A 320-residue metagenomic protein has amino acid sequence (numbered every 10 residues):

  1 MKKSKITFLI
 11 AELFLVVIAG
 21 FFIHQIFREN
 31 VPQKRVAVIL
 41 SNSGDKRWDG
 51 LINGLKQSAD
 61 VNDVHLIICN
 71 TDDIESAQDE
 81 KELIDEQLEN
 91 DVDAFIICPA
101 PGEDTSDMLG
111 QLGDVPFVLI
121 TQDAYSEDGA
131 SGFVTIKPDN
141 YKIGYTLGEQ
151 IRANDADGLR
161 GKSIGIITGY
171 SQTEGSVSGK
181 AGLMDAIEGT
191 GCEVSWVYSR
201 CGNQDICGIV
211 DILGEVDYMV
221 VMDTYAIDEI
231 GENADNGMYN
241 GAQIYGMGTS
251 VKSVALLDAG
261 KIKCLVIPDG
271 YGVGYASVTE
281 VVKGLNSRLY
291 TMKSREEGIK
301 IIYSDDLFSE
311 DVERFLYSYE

Functional and structural regions predicted by a protein language model:
F8-F22: Hydrophobic membrane-insertion alpha-helices, especially the h-region of bacterial N-terminal signal peptides
I26-L51, V134, K162-Q172: Short beta-strand segments enriched in small/hydrophobic residues
R47-N62, I143-L147, E174-E193, E229: Short, solvent-exposed amphipathic alpha-helices that sit in or adjacent to ligand/effector-binding or catalytic
I67-E89, S195-G214, I227-E229: Structural motif
I96-F117, Y198-V254: Hydrophobic alpha-helical
D104-K142, S250-D258: Flexible loop/hinge segments that line or gate small-molecule binding clefts
V134-G161, T249-S253, P268-N286: Hydrophobic alpha-helical segments within soluble ligand-binding/sensing domains
G272-E320: Hinge/cleft segment of the Venus flytrap/periplasmic-binding protein
